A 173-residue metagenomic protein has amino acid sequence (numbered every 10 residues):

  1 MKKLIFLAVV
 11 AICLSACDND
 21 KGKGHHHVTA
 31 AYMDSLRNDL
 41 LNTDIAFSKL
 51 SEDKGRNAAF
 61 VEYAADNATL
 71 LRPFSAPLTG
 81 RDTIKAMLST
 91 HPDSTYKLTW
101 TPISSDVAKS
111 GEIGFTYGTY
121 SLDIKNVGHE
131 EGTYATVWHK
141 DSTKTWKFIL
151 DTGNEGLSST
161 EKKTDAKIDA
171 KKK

Functional and structural regions predicted by a protein language model:
L4-C13: Sec-dependent N-terminal signal peptides
C17-D53, N57, E62, K167-I168: Short, low-complexity N-terminal intrinsically disordered segments enriched in polar/charged residues
G22, E131-L157: Short beta-strand edge/turn micro-motifs at domain boundaries
A31-D34, N38, R56-D106: A solvent-exposed, acidic/Ser-Thr-rich amphipathic alpha-helical stretch
F47, I113-Y117, V137-W138, W146 (+1 more regions): Short, structured motif recognition centered on aromatic/hydrophobic residues
D66-N67, Y117-D123: Generic short beta-strand segments
I84, L88, P102-D106, Y120-L122 (+1 more regions): Hydrophobic/aromatic beta-strand elements that line small-molecule binding cavities or substrate pockets in beta-rich
L150-K173: Low-complexity, intrinsically disordered terminal/linker segments enriched in charged and Gly/Pro repeats
